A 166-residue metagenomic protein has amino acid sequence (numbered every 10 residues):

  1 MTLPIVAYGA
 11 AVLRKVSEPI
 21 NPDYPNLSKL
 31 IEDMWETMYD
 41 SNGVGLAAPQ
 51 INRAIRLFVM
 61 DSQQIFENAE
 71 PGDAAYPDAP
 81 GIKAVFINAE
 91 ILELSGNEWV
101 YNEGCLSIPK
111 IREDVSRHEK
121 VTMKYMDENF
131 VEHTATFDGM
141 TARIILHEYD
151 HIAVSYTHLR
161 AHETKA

Functional and structural regions predicted by a protein language model:
M1-L146, H151-R160: Active-site rim/adjacent substrate-binding subdomains
H158, K165-A166: Single conserved hydrophobic/aromatic residue that forms the stacking wall/gate of nucleotide- or nucleobase-binding
